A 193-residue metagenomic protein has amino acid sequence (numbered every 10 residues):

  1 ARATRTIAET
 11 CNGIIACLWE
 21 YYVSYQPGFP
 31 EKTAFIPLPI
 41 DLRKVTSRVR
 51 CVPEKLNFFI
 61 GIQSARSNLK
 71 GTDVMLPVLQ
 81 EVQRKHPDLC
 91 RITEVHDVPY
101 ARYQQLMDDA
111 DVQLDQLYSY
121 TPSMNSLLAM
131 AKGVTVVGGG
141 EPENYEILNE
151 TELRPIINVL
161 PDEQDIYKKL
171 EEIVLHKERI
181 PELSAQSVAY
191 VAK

Functional and structural regions predicted by a protein language model:
A1-I14: Membrane-proximal helix-turn-helix segments that form the acceptor-binding/catalytic region of lipid-linked
I36, I40, K44-K70, L76: Conserved donor-binding/catalytic core segment of Leloir-type glycosyltransferases
F58, L76-Q104: A conserved nucleotide-sugar
Q104, S126-A131, Y145-E146: Short alpha-helical segment that forms part of, or immediately flanks, the ligand-binding pocket in carbohydrate-active
D108-T121, V134: Acidic donor-binding loop of glycosyltransferase active sites
T135-P142: Short hydrophobic beta-strand element within catalytic cores of glycosyltransferases and related nucleotide-activated
Y145-E171: Change "using UDP/GDP/dTDP sugars" to "using nucleotide sugars
E172, R179-A192: A short, well-ordered alpha-helix in the C-terminal region of glycosyltransferases
